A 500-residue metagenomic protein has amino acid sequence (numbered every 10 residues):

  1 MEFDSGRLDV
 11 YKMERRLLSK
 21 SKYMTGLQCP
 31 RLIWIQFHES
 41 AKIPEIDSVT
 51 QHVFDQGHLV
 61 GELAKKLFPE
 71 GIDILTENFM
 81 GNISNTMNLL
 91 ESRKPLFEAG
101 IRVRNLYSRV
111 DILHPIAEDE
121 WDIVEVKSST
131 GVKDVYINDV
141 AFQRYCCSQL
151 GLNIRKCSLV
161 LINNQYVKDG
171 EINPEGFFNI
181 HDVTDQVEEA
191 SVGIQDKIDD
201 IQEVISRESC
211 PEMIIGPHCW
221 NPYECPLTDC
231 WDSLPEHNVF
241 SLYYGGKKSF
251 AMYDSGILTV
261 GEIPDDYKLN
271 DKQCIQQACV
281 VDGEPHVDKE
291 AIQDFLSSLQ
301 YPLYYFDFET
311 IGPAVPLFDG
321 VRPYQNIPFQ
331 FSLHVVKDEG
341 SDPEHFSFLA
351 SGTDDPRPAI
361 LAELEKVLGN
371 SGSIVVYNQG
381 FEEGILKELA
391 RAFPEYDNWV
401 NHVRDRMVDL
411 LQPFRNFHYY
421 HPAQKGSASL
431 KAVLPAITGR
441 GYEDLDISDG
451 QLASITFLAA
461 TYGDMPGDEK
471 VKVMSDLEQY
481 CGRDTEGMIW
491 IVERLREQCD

Functional and structural regions predicted by a protein language model:
F3-E120, K248-V280: Metal-dependent nuclease catalytic cores that hydrolyze phosphodiester bonds in DNA/RNA, characterized by
S21, G26-L27, F177-Y304: Cys/His-rich finger/ribbon microdomains and the adjacent scaffold used for macromolecule binding/structural
A64, I101, A291-N370, E395: Conserved RNase H-like, two-metal-ion catalytic cores of nucleic-acid enzymes
L67, C146, L150, S255-G256 (+10 more regions): Generic, well-ordered alpha-helical scaffold segments in large soluble proteins
K94-V103, Y107-H114, I123-V126, V135-I198 (+1 more regions): Conserved DEDDh/DEDDy metal-dependent 3′-5′ exonuclease domain
S108-V110, Y223, F329-F331: Change "...and in nucleic-acid phosphodiester-cleaving endonucleases..." to "...and in nucleic-acid processing enzymes
S128, T310-G312, Q412: Short, glycine/acidic-enriched loop or turn micro-motifs at the edges of active sites
I172-E236, S255, V433-D500: Acidic, Mg2+-coordinating catalytic module of metal-dependent nucleases/exonucleases that use a two-metal-ion mechanism
